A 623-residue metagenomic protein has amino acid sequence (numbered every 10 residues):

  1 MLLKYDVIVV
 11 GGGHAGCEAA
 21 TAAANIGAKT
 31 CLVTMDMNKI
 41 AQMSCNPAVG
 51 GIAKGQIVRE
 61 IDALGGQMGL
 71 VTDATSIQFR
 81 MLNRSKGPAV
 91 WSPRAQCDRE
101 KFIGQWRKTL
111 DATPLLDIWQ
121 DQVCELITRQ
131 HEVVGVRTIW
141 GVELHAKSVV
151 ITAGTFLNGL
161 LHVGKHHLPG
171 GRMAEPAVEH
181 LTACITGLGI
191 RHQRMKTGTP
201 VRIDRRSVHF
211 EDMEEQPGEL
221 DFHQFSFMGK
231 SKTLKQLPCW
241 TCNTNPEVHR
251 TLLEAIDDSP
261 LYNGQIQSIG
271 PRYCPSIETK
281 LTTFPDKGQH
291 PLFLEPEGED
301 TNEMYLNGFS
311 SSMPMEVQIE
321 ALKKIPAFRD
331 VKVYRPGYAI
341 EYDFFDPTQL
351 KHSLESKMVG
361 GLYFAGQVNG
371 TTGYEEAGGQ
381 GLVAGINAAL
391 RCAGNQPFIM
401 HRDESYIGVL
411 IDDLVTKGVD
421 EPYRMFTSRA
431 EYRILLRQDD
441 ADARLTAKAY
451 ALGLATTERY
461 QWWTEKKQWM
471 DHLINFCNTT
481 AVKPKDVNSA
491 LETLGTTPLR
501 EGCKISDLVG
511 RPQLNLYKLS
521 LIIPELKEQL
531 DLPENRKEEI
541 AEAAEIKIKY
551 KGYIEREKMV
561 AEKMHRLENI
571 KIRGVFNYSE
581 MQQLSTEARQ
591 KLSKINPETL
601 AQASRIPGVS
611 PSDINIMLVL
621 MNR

Functional and structural regions predicted by a protein language model:
L2-A15: Beta1/beta-strand and adjacent pyrophosphate-binding region of the FAD-binding site in flavoprotein oxidoreductases
L3-Y5, I139-S148: Core beta-strand elements of the Rossmann-like FAD/NAD(P) dinucleotide-binding domain in flavoenzyme oxidoreductases
V10, E143-G154: Short hydrophobic core segments
T21-E125, W140, T152-R172, P176 (+4 more regions): Conserved N-terminal/central alpha/beta ligand/cofactor-binding core
D36-N38, K54, T182-I319, T416-S489 (+2 more regions): An anion/pyrophosphate-binding glycine-rich loop and adjacent beta-alpha core in soluble alpha-beta enzymes
I127-E143: Conserved beta-strand-loop-beta-strand element in the redox core of flavoprotein oxidoreductases
Y305-T371, I399-D412, K537-K591, N596: A glycine-rich dinucleotide-binding beta-alpha-beta segment and adjacent secondary-structure elements that constitute
R429, T446-N615, V619-R623: Extended, charge-enriched "interface" segments that sit outside catalytic cores
